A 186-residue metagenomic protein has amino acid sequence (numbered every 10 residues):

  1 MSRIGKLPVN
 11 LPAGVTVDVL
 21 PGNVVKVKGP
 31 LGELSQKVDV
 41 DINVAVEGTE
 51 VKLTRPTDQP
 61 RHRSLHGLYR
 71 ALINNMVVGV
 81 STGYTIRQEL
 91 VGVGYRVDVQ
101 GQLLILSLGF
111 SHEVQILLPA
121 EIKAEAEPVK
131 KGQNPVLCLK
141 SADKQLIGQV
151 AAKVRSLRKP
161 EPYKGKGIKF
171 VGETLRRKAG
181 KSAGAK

Functional and structural regions predicted by a protein language model:
S2-V78, T82-K186: N-terminal intrinsically disordered, cationic/polar leader segments that include organellar targeting peptides
